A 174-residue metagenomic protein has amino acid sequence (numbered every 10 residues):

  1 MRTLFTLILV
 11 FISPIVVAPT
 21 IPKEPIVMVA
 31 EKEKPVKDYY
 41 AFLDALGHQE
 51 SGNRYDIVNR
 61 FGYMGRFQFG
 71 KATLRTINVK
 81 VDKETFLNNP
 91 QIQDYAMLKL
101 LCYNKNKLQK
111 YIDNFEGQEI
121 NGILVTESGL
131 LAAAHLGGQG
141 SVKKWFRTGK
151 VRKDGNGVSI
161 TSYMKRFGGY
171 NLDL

Functional and structural regions predicted by a protein language model:
M1-A41, S162-L174: N-terminal secretory targeting signals
E31-H48, R75-V81, I112: Charged, low-complexity, helix/coiled-coil-prone segments
K32-Y39, N59-F67, F86-D94, L124-S128: Solvent-exposed, acidic/flexible segments
K37-R54, M97, L131-G138: Short, functionally critical alpha-helical segments immediately adjacent to catalytic or ligand/cofactor-binding
Y55-I57, K144-W145: Short, hydrophobic secondary-structure boundary micro-motifs
I57-N78, L131-A134, R152: Short, surface-exposed glycine/acidic/tryptophan-bearing loops
T76-S128, L136-K144: Alpha-helical segment that forms one wall of the substrate-binding/catalytic cleft in peptidoglycan-active domains
I120-L174: Catalytic and substrate-binding regions of cell-wall glycan-acting enzymes that process beta-1,4-linked
